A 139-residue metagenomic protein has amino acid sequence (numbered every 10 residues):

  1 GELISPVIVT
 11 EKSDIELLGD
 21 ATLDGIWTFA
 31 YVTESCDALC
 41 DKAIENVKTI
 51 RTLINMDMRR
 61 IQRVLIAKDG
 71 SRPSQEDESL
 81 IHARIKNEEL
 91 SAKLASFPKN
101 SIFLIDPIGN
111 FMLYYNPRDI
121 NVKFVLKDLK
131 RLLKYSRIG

Functional and structural regions predicted by a protein language model:
G1-T22, D41-K42: N-terminal "domain-start" segment that seeds a small globular fold
A21-V47: Short active-site neighborhood of thiol/selenol oxidoreductases, capturing the structured segment around
D24-I26, M58-R60, F97: Extracytoplasmic
V32-S35, I66-D69, I85, N116-P117: Structural motif
C36, C40-A43, P98, R118 (+1 more regions): Solvent-exposed, acidic/flexible segments
D37-E78: Structural microenvironment flanking redox-active thiols in thiol-disulfide oxidoreductases
Q62-I108: Short, internal strand/loop/helix patches that form the active-site neighborhood or redox-interaction surface
N110-G139: Thiol-/selenol-based redox modules, centered on thioredoxin-like and closely related oxidoreductase domains
